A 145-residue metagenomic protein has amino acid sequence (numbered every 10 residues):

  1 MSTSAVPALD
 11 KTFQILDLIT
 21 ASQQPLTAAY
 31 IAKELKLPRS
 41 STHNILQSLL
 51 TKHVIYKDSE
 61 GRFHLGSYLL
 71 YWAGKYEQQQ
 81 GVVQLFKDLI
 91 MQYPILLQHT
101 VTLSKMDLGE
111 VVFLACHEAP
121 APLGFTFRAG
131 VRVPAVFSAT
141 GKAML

Functional and structural regions predicted by a protein language model:
M1-Q79: N-terminal helix-turn-helix
L65-L145: Amphipathic alpha-helical effector-binding/dimerization core of metabolite-sensing transcriptional regulators
